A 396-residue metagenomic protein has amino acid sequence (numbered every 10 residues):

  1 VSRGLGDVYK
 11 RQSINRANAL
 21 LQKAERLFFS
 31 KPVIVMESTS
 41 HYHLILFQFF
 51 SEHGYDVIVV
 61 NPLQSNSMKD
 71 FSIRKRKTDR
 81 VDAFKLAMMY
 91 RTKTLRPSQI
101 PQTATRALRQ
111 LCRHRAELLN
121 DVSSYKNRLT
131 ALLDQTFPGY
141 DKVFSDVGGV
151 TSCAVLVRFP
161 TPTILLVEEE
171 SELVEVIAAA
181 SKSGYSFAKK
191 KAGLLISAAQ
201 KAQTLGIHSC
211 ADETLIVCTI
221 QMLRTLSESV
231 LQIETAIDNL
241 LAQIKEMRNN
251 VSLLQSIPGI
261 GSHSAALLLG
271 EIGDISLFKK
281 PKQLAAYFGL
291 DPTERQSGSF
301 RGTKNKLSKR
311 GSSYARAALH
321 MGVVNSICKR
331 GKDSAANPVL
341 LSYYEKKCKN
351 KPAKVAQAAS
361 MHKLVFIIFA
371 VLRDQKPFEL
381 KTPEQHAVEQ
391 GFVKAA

Functional and structural regions predicted by a protein language model:
V1-Y9: Single conserved hydrophobic/aromatic residue that forms the stacking wall/gate of nucleotide- or nucleobase-binding
I14-V33: Short, basic/hydrophobic alpha-helical segments
A19, S181, S252-K349, A353 (+1 more regions): Phosphate-backbone recognition surface of nucleic-acid-processing proteins
I58-S98, C153-T161, R301-R310: Short alpha-helix plus adjacent loop in nuclease-associated cores
A87-Q110, A198-I207: A short, charged helix-loop
A116-V251: Glycine-rich, often acidic, oxyanion-interacting loops/wings at catalytic, nucleic-acid, or phospho-protein interfaces
S299-F300, L341-A396: Low-complexity, acidic/Ser/Thr- and charged residue-rich accessory regions of DNA metabolism proteins
